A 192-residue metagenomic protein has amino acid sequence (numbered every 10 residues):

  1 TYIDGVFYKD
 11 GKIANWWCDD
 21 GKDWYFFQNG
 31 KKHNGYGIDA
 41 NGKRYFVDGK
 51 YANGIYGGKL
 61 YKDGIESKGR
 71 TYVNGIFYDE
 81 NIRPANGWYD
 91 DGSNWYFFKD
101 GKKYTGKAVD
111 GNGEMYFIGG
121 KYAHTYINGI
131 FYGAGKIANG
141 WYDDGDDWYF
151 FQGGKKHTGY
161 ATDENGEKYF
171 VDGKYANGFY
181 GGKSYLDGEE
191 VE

Functional and structural regions predicted by a protein language model:
T1-E192: Extracellular adhesion/carbohydrate-binding repeat motifs centered on closely spaced tryptophans
